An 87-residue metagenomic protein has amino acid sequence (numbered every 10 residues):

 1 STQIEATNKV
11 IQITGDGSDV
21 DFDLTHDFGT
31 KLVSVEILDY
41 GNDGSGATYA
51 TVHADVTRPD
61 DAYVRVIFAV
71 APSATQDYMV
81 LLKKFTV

Functional and structural regions predicted by a protein language model:
S1-V87: Extracellular attachment/recognition segments
